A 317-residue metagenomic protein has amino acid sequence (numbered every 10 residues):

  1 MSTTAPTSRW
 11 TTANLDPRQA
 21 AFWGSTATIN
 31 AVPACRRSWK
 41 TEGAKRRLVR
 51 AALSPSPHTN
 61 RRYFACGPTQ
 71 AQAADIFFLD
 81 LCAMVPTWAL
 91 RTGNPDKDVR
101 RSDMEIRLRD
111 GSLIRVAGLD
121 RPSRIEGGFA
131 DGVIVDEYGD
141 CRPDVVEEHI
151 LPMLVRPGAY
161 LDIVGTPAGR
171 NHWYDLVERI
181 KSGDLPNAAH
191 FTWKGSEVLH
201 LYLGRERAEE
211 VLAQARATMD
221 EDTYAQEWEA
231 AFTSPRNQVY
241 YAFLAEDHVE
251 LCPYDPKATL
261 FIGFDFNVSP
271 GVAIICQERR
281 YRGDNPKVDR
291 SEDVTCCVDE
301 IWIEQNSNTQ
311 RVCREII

Functional and structural regions predicted by a protein language model:
M1-G271, I275-E278: Phosphate/NTP-binding elements of NTP-utilizing enzymes
P256, I275-I317: Nucleic-acid-processing active sites and adjacent nucleic-acid-binding tracks, predominantly divalent metal-dependent
